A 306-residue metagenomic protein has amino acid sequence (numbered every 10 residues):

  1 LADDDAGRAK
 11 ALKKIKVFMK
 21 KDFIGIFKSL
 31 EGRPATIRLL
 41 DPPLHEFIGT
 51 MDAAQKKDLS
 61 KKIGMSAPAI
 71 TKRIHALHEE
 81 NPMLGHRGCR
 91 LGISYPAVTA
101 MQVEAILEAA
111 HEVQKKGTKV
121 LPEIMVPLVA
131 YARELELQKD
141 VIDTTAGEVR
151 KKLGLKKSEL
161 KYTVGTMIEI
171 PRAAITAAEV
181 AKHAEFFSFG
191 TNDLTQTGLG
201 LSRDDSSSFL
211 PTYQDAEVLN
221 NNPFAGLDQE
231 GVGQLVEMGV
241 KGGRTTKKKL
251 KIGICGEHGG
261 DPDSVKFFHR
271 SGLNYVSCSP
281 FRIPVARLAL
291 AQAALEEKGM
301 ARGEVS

Functional and structural regions predicted by a protein language model:
L1-S306: Conserved alpha/beta-domain cores
